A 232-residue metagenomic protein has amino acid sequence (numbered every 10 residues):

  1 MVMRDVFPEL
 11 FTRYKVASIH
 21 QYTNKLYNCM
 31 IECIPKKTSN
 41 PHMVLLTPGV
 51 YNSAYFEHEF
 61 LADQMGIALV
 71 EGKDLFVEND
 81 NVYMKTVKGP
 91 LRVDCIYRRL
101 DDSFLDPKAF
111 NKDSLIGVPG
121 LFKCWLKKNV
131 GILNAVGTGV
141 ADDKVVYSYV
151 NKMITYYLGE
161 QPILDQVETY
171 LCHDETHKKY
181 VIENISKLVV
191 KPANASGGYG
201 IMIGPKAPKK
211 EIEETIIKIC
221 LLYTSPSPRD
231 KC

Functional and structural regions predicted by a protein language model:
M1-A17, N111-G120, A207-K209: Extended active-site and interfacial segments that coordinate phosphate-rich ligands in large catalytic machineries
V2, I31, G49-N184: Conserved N-proximal alpha/beta basic substrate-recognition cap immediately N-terminal to, or forming the N-lobe
V2-Y51, H58: Conserved catalytic alpha/beta cores of large enzymes that bind or transform nucleotide phosphates and polynucleotides
P48, L100, P192, P228: Residues immediately flanking
A54, I212-L222: Amphipathic alpha-helical
D106-P107, E168, K187-T215: Glycine-rich phosphate-binding loop of ATP-grasp-fold ATP-dependent ligases
Y223-C232: Single conserved hydrophobic/aromatic residue that forms the stacking wall/gate of nucleotide- or nucleobase-binding
